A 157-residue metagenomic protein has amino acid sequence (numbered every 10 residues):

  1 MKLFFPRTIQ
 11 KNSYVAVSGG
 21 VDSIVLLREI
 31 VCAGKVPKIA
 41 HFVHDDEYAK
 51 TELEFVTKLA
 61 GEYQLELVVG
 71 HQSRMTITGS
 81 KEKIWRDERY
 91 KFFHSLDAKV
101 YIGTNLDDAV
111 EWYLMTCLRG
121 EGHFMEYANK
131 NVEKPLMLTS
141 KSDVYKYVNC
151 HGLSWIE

Functional and structural regions predicted by a protein language model:
M1-S13: A short, basic/flexible loop-to-alpha-helix module at the beginning of a structural domain
Q10-S23, F93, V100-D107: N-terminal-biased segments
K11-T57, V69-M75, Y127-A128: ATP-dependent adenylation/pyrophosphate-handling site
T51-E52, G79-S80, E111-M115: Short, conserved acidic/polar surface loops in the N-terminal third of protein domains
E66-R74, T78-E88: Active-site beta-strand->loop->alpha-helix modules in alpha/beta enzyme cores, enriched in Gly/His/Asp(Glu)
I84-H151: Active-site adenylate/phosphate-handling loop in enzymes that bind or generate adenylated species
G152-E157: Conserved S-adenosyl-L-methionine
